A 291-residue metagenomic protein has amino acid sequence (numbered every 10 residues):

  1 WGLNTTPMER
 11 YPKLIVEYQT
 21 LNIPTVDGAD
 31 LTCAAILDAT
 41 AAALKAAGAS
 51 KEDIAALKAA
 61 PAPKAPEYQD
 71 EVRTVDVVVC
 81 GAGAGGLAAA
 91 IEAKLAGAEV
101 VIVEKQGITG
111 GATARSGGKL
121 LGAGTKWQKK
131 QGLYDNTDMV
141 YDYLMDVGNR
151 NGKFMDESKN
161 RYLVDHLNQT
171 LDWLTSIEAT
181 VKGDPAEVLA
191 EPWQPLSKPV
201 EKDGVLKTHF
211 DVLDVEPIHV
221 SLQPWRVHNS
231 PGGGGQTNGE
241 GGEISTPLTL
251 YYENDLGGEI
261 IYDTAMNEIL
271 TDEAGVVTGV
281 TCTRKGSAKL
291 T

Functional and structural regions predicted by a protein language model:
W1-A59: Active-site- and interface-proximal helix/loop "cap" or "latch" segments in soluble metabolic and energy-transducing
A56-T74: A short, basic/flexible loop-to-alpha-helix module at the beginning of a structural domain
V72-I102: N-terminal Rossmann-like FAD-binding beta1-loop-alpha1 element of flavoenzymes
V72-V75, G286-T291: Core beta-strand elements of the Rossmann-like FAD/NAD(P) dinucleotide-binding domain in flavoenzyme oxidoreductases
V77-C80, M266, T291: Short hydrophobic core segments
L95-S116: Glycine-rich FAD pyrophosphate-binding loop
G122-L163: Glycine-rich active-site loop/strand segments that organize a redox cofactor
Y162-K289: Conserved redox-cofactor binding core of oxidoreductases
